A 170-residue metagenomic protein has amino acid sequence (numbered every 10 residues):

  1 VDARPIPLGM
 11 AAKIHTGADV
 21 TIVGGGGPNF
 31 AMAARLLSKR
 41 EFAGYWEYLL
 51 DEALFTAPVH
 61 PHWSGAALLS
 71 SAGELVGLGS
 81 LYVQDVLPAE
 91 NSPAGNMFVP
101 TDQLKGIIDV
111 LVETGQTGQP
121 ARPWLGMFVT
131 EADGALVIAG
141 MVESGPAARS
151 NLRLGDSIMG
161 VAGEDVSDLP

Functional and structural regions predicted by a protein language model:
V1, G17-I22, L36, T56 (+6 more regions): Terminal peptide-recognition signature
V1, S38-Y45, D133: Short, conserved beta-turn/loop elements at beta-strand boundaries and strand-helix junctions
V1-F30, A53, P58, H62 (+2 more regions): Conserved active-site neighborhood of the chymotrypsin/trypsin-like protease fold
L8-H15, W63, S70, F98-D102 (+3 more regions): Soluble non-cytosolic domains of exported or imported proteins
T21-I22, G27-M32, S71, L75-A132: C-terminal cap/linker of serine protease catalytic domains
L49-Q84: N-terminal intrinsically disordered, low-complexity, charge/repeat-rich segments that act as generic
V59-H62, V110-P170: PDZ/PDZ-like groove recognition
